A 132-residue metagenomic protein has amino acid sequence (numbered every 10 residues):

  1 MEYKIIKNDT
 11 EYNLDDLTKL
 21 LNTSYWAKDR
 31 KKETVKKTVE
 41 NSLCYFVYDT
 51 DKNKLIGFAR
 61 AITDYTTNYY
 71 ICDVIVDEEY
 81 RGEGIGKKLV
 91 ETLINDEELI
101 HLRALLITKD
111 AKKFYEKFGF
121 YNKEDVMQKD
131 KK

Functional and structural regions predicted by a protein language model:
M1-K32, V126: Short amphipathic alpha-helix that is part of the acyltransferase structural core
V39-D51, I56-V74: A conserved beta-strand-loop-helix scaffold within acyl/acetyltransferase catalytic domains
D77: Residue-level recognition of the GNAT/N-acetyltransferase active site
Y80-L89: Conserved acetyl-CoA pyrophosphate-binding loop and the N-cap/start of the following alpha-helix in GNAT-like
K88-A104, K113: Conserved acyl-CoA
L102-K132: Conserved active-site alpha-helix within GNAT-family acetyltransferase domains
